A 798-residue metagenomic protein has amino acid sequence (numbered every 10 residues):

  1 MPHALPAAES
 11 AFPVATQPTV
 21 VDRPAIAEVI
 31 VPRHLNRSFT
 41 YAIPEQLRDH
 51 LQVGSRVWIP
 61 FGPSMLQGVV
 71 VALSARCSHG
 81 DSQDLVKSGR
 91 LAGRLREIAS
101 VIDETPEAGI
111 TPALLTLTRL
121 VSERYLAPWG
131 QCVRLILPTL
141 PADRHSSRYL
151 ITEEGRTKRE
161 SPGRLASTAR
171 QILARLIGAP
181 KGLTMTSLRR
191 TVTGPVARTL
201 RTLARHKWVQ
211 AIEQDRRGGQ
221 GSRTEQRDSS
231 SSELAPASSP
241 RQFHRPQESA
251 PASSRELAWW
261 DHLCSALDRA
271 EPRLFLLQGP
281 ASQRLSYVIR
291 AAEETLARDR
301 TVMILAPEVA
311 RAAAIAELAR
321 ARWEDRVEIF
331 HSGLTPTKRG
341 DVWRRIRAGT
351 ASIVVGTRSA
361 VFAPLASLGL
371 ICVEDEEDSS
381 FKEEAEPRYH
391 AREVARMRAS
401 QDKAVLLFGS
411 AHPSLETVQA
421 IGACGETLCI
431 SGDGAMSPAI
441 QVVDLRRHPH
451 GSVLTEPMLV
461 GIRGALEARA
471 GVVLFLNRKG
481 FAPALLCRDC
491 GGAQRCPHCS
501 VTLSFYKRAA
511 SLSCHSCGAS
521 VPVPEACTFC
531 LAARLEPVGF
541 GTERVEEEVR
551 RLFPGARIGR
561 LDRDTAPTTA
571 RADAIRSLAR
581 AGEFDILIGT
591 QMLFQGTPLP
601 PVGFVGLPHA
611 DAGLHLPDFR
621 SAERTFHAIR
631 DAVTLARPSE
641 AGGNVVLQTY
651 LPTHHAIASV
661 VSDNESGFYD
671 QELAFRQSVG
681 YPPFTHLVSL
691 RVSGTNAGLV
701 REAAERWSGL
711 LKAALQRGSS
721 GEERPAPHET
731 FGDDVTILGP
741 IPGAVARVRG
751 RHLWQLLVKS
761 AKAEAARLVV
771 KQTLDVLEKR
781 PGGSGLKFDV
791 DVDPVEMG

Functional and structural regions predicted by a protein language model:
M1-A235, R241-M436, E467, L476 (+6 more regions): Accessory, non-ATPase domains that flank or precede helicase/AAA+ motor cores in DNA-metabolism machines
M65, E722-P725, E729, D733-E764: Short, intrinsically disordered low-complexity segments
T111-L115, V196, T455, T542 (+1 more regions): A structural signal for well-ordered alpha-helical scaffolds and beta->alpha junctions
L188, C487, A703-R706, V770-Q772: Composition- and surface-driven signal marking solvent-exposed, interaction-prone regions in large proteins
L257-W260, C264, E271-S352, T357-R701 (+4 more regions): Inter-lobe coupling/hinge segments of SF2-like helicase ATPases
G559, L715-G718, P727-G743, S784-V792: Short beta-strand elements
G698-A713: Extracytoplasmic/periplasmic
